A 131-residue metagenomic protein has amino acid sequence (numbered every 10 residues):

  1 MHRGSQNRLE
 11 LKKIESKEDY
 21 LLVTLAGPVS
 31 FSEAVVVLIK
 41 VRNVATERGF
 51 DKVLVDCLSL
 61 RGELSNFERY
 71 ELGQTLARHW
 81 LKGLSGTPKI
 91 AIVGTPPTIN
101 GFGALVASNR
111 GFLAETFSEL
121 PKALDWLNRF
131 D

Functional and structural regions predicted by a protein language model:
H2-D131: Amphipathic, Lys/Arg-enriched alpha-helical "gate/interface" segment within cytosolic domains that mediates
